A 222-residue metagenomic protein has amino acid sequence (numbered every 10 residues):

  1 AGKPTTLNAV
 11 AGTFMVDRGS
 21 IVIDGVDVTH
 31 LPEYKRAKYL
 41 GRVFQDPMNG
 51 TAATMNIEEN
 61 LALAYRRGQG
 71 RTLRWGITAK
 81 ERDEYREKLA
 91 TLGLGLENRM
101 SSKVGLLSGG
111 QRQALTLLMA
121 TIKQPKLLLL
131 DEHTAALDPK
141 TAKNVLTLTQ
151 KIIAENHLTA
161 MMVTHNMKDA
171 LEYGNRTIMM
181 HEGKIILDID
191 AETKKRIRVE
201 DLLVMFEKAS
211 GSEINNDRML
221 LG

Functional and structural regions predicted by a protein language model:
A11: Helix-to-loop junction immediately C-terminal to a conserved catalytic motif
G19-V26, I189: Conserved ABC transporter NBD signature motif
D27-G41, N49, R71-T78, K195-E200: ABC ATPase NBD coupling module
A120-T121: ABC ATPase C-loop
L128-D131: Catalytic Walker B motif of ABC-type/P-loop ATPase nucleotide-binding domains
K143-E155: Helical segment within the ABC ATPase nucleotide-binding domain
T164-H165: H-loop/switch region of ABC-family ATPase nucleotide-binding domains
K184-S210: Conserved beta-strand-loop-alpha-helix hinge in the C-terminal portion of ABC ATPase nucleotide-binding domains
